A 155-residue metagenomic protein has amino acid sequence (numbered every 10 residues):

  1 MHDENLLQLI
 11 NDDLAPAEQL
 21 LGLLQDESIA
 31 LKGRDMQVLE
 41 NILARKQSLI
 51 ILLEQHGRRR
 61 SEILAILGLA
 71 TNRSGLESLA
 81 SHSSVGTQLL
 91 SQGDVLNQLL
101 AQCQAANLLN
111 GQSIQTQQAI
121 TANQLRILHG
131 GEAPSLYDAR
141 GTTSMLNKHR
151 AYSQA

Functional and structural regions predicted by a protein language model:
H2-S81, S91: Extended, charge-rich alpha-helical scaffolding segments
S78-A155: Short terminal interaction segments
